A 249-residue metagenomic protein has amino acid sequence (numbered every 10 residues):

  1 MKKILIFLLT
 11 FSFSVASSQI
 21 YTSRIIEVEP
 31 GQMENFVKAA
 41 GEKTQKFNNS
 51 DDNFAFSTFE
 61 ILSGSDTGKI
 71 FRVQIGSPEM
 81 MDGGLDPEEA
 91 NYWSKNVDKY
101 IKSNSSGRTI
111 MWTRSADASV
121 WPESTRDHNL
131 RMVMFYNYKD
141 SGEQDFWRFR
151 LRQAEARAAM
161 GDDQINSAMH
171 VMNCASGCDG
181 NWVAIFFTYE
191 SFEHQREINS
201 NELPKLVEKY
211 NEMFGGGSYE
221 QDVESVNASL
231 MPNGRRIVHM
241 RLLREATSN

Functional and structural regions predicted by a protein language model:
K3-A16: Sec-dependent N-terminal signal peptides
S17-N249: Short S/T/G/P-rich N-terminal loop/turn motif that feeds into the first structured element of a domain
